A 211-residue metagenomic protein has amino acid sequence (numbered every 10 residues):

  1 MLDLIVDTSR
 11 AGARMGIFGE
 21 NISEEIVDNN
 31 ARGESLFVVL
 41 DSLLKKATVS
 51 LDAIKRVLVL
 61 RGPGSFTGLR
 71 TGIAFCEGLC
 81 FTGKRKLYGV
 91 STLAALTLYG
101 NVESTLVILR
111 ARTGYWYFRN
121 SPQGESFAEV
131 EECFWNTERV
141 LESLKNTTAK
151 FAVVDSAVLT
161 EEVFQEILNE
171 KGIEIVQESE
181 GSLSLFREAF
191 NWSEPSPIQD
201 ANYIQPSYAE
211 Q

Functional and structural regions predicted by a protein language model:
M1-F18, A31-E34, V38, Y88-Q211: Oxyanion-binding and handling regions
I22-S23: Nucleo/cytoplasmic regulatory scaffolds in medium-to-very-large eukaryotic proteins
V27-D28: Surface loop/turn motifs at the tips and blade-to-blade linkers of beta-strand repeat domains
L40-R56, S143-A149: Phosphate/pyrophosphate-binding loops at sites that engage ATP/ADP/AMP, CoA/4′-phosphopantetheine, polyphosphate
L43-K46, T82, A189-W192: Change "in soluble alpha/beta enzymes" to "in soluble alpha/beta proteins
R56-L87, T92: DPxDG-like acidic metal-binding loop motif
